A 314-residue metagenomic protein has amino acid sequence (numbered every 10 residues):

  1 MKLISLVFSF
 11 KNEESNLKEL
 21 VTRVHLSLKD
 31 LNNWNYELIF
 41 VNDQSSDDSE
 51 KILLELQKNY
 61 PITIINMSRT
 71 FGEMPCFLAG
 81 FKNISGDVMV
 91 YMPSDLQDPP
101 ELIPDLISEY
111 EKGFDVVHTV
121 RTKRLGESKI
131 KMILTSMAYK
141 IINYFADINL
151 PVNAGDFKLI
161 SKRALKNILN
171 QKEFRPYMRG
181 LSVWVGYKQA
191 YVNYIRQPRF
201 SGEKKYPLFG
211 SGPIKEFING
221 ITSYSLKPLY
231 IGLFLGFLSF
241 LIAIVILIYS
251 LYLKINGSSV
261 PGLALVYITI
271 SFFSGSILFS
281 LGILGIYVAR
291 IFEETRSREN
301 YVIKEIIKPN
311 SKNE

Functional and structural regions predicted by a protein language model:
M1-L26, N33, N313: N-proximal low-complexity "stem/linker" segments adjacent to membrane-targeting elements
F8, V21, N32-Q44, I65-N66: Short beta-strand/loop segment that forms part of the nucleotide-sugar
E13-N16, S45, P99: Donor nucleotide-sugar binding loop of glycosyltransferases
Y36-I39, E50-N83: Conserved donor nucleotide-binding strand/loop of the catalytic core
N42-K51, L96-Q97: A conserved acidic beta->alpha catalytic loop
M67-R69, E73-N83, P100-P176, P198-I218: Acceptor/aglycone-binding surface of glycosyltransferases and processive sugar-polymer synthases
M89: Short aromatic/hydrophobic "clamp" motif used to bind/position activated sugar donors
R179-E314: Hydrophobic helical membrane-anchoring modules
